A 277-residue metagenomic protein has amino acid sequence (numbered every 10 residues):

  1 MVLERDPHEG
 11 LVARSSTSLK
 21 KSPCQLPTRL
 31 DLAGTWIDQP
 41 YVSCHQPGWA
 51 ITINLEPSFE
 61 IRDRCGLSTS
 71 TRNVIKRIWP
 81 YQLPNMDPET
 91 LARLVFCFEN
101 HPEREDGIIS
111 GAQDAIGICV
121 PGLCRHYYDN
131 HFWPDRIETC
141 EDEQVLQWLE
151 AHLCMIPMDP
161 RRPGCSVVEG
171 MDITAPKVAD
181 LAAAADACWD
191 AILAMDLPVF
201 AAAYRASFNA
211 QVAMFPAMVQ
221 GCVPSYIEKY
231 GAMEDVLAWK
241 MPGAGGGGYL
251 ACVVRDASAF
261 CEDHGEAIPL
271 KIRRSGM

Functional and structural regions predicted by a protein language model:
M1-A33, I37-N73, W79-I109, A115-A244 (+1 more regions): C-terminal nucleotide
